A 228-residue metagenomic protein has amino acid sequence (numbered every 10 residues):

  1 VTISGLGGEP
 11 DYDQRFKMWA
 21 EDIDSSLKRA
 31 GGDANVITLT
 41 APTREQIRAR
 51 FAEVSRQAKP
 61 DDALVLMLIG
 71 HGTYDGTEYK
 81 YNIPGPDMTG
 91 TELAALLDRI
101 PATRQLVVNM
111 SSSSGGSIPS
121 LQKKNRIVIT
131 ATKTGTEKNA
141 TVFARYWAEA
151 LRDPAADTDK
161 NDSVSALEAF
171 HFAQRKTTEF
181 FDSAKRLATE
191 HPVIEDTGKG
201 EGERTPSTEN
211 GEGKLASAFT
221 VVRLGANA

Functional and structural regions predicted by a protein language model:
V1-A228: Cysteine endopeptidase catalytic domains of the caspase/legumain-like
